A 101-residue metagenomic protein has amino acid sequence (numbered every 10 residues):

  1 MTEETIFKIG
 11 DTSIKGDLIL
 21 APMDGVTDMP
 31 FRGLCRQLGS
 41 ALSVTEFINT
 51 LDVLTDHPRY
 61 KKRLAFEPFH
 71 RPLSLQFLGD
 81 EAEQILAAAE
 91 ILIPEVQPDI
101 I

Functional and structural regions predicted by a protein language model:
T2-K8, M23-I100: Glycine-rich, positively charged N-terminal anion/phosphate-binding segment
I14-K15: Non-catalytic, substrate/partner-engaging modules appended to enzymatic cores
